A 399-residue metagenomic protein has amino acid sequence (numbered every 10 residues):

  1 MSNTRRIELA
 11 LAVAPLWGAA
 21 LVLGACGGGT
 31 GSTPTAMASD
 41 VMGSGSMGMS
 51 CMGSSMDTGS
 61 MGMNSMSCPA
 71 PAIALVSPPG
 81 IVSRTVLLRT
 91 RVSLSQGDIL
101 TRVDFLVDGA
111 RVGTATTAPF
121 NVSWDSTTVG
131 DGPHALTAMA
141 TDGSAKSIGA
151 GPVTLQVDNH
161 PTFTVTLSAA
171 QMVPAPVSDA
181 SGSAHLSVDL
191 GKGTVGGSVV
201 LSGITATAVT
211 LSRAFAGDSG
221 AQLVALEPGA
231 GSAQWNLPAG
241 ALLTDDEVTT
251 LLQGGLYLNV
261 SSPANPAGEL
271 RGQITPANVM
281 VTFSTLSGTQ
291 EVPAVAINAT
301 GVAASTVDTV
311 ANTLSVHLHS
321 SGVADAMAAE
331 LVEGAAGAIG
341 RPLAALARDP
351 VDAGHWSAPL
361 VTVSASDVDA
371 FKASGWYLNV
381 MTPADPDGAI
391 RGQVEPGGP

Functional and structural regions predicted by a protein language model:
S2-P15: Bacterial N-terminal signal peptides that target proteins for export
A12-P15, S39, C51: Short, intrinsically disordered, charge-biased short linear motifs at domain edges
V22-A25: C-terminal motif of bacterial Sec signal peptides marking the signal peptidase cleavage site
G28-A38, G43-M49, M63-M66, S95 (+4 more regions): Metal-centered catalytic cores of metalloenzymes
M56, M66-P161, H355: Long, low-complexity serine/threonine/glycine- and acidic-rich segments characteristic of extracellular
T58-M61: HDAC/HDAC-like amidohydrolase catalytic core signature
